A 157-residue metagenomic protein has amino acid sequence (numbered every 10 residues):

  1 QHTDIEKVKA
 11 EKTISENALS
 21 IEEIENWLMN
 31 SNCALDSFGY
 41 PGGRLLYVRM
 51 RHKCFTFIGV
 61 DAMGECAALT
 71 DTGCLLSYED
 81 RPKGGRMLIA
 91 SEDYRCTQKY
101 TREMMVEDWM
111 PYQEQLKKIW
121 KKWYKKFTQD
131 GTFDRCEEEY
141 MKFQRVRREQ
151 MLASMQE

Functional and structural regions predicted by a protein language model:
Q1-E157: Short loop/turn segments that flank or connect secondary-structure elements
